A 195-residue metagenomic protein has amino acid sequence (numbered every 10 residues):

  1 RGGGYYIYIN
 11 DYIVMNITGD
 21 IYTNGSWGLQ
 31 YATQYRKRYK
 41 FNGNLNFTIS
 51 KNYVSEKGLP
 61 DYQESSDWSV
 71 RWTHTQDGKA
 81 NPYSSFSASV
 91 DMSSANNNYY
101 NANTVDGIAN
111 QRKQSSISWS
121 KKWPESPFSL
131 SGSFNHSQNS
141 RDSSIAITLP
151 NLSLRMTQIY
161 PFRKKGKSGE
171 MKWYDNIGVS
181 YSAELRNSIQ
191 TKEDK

Functional and structural regions predicted by a protein language model:
R1-K195: Outer-membrane beta-barrel proteins and related beta-barrel translocases across Gram-negative bacteria
